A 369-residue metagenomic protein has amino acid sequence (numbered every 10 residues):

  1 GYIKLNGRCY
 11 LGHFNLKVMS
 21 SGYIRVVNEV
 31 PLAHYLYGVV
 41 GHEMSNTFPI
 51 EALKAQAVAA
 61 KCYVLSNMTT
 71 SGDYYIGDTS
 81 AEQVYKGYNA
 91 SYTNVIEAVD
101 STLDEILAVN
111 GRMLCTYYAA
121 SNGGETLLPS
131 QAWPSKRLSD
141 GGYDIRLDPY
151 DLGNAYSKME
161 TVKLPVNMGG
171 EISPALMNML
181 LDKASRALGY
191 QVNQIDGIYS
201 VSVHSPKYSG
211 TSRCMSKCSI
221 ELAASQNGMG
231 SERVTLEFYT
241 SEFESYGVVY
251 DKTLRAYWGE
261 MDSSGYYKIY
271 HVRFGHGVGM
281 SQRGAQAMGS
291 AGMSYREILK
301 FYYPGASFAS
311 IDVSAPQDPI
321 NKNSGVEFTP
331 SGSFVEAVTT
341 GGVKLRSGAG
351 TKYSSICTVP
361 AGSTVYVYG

Functional and structural regions predicted by a protein language model:
G1-G369: Conserved, single-site charged/polar hotspot
